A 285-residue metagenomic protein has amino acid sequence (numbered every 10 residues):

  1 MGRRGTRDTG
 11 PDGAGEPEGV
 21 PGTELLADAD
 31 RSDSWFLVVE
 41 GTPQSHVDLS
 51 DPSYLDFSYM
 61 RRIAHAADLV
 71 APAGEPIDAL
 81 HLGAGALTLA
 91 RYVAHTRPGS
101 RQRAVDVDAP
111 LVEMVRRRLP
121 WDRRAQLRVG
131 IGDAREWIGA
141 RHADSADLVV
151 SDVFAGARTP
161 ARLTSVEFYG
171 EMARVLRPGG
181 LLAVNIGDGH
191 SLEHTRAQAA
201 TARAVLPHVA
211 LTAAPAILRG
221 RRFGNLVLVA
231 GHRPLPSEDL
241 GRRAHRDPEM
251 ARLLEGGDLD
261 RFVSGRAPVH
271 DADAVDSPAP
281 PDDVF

Functional and structural regions predicted by a protein language model:
G2-A29, Q44-S50, R219-F285: SAM/dcSAM-binding transferase cores
E16-E18, R31, S50-R174, P178 (+2 more regions): The AdoMet/dcAdoMet-binding core of the Class I SAM-like
D30-V39: N-terminal glycine-rich anion-binding loops that anchor highly charged ligand groups
V38-H46, V149, L181: Short, basic/glycine-rich phosphate-binding loops at helix/coil junctions that contact nucleotide phosphates
A155-G156, G187-S191, A216-L218: Short "lid" loop at the C-terminus of a central beta-strand within the Rossmann-like core of SAM-dependent
L163, D188-T195, T201, P268-D283: Alpha-helical subdomain
Y169-G170, H194-P215: Conserved Class I S-adenosyl-L-methionine
G179-I186: Conserved beta-strand signature within the Rossmann-like core of class I S-adenosyl-L-methionine
